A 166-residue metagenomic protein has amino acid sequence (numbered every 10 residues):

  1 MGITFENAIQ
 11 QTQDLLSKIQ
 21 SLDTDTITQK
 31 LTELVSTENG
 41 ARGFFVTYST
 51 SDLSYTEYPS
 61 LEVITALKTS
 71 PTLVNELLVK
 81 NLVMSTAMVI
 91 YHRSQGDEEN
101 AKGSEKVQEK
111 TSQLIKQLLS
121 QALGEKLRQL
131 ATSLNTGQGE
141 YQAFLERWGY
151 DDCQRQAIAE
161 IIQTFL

Functional and structural regions predicted by a protein language model:
M1-F44: N-terminal leader/targeting peptides and immediately adjacent processing regions
M1-I19, A122-L166: Low-complexity intrinsically disordered segments
G2-E6, S21, V35, L53-E57 (+5 more regions): Alpha-solenoid helical-repeat scaffolds
A8-Q11, G40-S49, M84-M88, Q142: Amphipathic alpha-helical elements of HEAT/ARM-like alpha-solenoid repeat scaffolds that form extended
T24-I27, L31, S70, S94-S104: Alpha-helical rod/repeat scaffolding segments in eukaryotic adaptors/tethers and long-chain four-helix cytokines
T28-K68: A glycine-rich, hydrophobic loop/mini-helix early in the fold
T50, T56-S94, E98: Aromatic- and glycine-enriched beta-alpha-beta binding-site module
V83-R147: Conserved binding-pocket/active-site segment within a compact domain
